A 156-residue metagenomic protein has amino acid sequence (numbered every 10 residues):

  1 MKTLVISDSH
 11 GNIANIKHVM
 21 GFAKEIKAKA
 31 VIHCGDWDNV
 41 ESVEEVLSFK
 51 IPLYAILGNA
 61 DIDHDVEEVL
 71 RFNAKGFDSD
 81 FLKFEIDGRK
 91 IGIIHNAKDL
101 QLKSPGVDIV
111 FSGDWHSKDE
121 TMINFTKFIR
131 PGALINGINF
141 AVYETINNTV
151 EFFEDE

Functional and structural regions predicted by a protein language model:
M1-S48, I62-E68, A74-K75: N-terminal active-site segment of His-dependent metallophosphoesterases
V5-S7, A30-D36, L53-N59, G92-H95 (+2 more regions): Active-site neighborhood of phospho(di)ester-bond hydrolases with catalytic His/Asp-centered motifs
H10-N15, D38-E41, D61-V66, K98-K103 (+2 more regions): Active-site environment of divalent metal-dependent phosphoester hydrolases
I26, V46-K50, S104-P105, I123: Short, conserved loop/helix-junction motifs that constitute active-site signature segments in enzyme catalytic cores
K50-G92: Helix-adjacent hinge/juxtasegments
A74, S79-D119: Internal catalytic-core helix/loop-beta-alpha segment that presents or stabilizes conserved functional determinants
D80-D87, P105, M122-E156: Binuclear metal-dependent phosphoesterase catalytic core
